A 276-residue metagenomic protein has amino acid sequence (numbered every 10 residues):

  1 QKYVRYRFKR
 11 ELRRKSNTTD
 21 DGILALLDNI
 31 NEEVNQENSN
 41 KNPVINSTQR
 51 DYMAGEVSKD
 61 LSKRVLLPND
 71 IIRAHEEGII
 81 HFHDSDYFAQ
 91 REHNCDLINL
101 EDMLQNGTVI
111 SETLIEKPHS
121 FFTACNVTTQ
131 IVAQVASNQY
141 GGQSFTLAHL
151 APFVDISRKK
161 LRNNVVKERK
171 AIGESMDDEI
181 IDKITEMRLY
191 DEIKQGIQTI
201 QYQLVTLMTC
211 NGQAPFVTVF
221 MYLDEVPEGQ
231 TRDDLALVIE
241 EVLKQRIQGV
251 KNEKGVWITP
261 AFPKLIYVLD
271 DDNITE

Functional and structural regions predicted by a protein language model:
Q1-K2: N-terminal alpha-helical targeting/anchoring segments
R5, K9-E276: Conserved catalytic cores of very large enzyme subunits
